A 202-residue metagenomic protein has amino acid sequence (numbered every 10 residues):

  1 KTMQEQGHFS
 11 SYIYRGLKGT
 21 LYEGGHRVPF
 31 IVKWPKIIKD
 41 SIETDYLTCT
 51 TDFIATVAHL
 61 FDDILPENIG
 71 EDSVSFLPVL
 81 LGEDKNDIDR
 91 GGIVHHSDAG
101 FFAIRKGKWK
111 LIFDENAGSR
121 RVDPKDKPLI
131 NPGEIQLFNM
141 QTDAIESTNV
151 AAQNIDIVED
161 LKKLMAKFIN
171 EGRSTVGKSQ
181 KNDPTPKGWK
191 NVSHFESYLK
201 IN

Functional and structural regions predicted by a protein language model:
K1-E23, I38-I42, Y46, T51-Q136 (+2 more regions): C-terminal cap/loop subdomain of S1 sulfatases and analogous C-terminal strand-loop tails that border
E5, F53, K106, L111 (+3 more regions): Long, internal low-complexity/basic segments
R27-V28: Catalytic cores of eukaryotic secretory-pathway lumenal/extracellular enzymes that build and remodel glycoconjugates
I31-K33: Short beta-strand-to-turn element immediately C-terminal to the catalytic PLP-Schiff-base lysine in fold type I
